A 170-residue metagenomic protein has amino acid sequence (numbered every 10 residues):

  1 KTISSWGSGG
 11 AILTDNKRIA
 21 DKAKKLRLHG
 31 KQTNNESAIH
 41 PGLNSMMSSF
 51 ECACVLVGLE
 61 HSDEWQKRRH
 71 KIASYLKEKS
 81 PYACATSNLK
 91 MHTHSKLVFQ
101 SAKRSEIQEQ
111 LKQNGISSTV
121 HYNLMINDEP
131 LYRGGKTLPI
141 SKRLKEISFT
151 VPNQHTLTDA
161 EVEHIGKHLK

Functional and structural regions predicted by a protein language model:
T2, W6-I12: Glycine-rich phosphate-binding loop of ATP-grasp-fold ATP-dependent ligases
D15-K170: PLP-dependent aminotransferase class I/II
